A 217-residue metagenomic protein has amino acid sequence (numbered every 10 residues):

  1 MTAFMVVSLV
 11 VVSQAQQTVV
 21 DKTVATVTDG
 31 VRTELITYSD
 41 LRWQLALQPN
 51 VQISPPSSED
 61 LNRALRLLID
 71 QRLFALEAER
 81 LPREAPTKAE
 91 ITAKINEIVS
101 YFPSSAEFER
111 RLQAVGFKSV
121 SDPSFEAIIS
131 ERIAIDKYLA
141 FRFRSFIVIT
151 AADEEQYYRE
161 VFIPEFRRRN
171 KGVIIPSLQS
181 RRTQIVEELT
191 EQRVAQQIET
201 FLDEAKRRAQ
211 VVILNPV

Functional and structural regions predicted by a protein language model:
M1-V10: Bacterial N-terminal signal peptides
V11-A15: Sec/Tat signal peptide C-region and signal peptidase I cleavage site
Q16-T26, G30, P55-V217: Peptidyl-prolyl cis-trans isomerase
Q17, D21-P49: Periplasmic POTRA and POTRA-like interaction domains that precede and scaffold membrane channels/assemblies
